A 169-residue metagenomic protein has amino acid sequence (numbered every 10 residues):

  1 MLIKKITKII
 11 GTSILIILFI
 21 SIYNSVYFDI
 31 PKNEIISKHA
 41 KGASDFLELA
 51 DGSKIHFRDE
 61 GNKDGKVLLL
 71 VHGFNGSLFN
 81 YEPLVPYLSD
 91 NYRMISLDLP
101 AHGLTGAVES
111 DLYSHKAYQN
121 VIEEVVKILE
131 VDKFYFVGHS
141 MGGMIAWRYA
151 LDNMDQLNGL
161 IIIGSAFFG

Functional and structural regions predicted by a protein language model:
L2-K66, D132: Alpha/beta-hydrolase fold catalytic core
Y23, L70-F74, V137: Short hydrophobic segments within beta-strands
K32, S44-D45, P86, E123 (+1 more regions): Solvent-exposed, non-membrane alpha-helical residues enriched in polar/charged side chains
A50, R58, S96-V137: Active-site loop/oxyanion-hole signature of alpha/beta-hydrolase fold enzymes
S53, E60-L104: Conserved HGGG/HGGXW glycine-rich cap/lid loop of the alpha/beta-hydrolase fold
E82, E123, W147-L151: Short, hydrophobic alpha-helix immediately C-terminal to the catalytic nucleophile
I128-G169: Conserved hydrolase catalytic core segment
